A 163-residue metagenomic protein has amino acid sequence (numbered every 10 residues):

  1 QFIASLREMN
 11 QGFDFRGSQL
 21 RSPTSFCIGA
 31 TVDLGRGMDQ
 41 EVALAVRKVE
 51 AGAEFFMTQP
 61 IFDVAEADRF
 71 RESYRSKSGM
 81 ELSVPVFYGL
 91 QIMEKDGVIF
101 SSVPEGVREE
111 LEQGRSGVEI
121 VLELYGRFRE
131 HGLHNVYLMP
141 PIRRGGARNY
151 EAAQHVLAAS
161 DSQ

Functional and structural regions predicted by a protein language model:
Q1-Q19, M38-Q40, P60-K77, R143-V156: Active-site-adjacent beta->alpha loops and helix N-cap segments on the catalytic face of soluble alpha/beta enzymes
S5-R16, A51, E123-V136: A structural motif corresponding to the C-terminal end of an alpha-helix and its immediate exit/capping segment
T24-S25, R47-F55, V107-R108, H131-H134 (+1 more regions): Glycine-enriched alpha-helix->loop->beta-strand junction motifs that scaffold or abut catalytic
S25-Q40, E105-E119: Active-site mouth loops of central-metabolism enzymes
F26-V32, V49, F56-T58, V84-L90 (+1 more regions): Hydrophobic faces of well-ordered beta-strands that scaffold small-molecule active sites in alpha/beta enzyme cores
G37-K48, G117-R127: Short, acidic/polar
K77-L82, S160-Q163: Short helix-capping segments at alpha-helix termini
E81-Y137, R143-R144: Catalytic-face loop-and-helix region of soluble metabolic enzyme cores
